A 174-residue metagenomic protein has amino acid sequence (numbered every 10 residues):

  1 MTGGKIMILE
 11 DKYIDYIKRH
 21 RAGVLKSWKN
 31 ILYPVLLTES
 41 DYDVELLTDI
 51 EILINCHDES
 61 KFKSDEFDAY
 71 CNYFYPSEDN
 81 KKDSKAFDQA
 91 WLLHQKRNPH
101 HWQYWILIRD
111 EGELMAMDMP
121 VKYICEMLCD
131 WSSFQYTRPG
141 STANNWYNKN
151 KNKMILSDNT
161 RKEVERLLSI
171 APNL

Functional and structural regions predicted by a protein language model:
T2-L174: Metal-dependent phosphohydrolase cores
